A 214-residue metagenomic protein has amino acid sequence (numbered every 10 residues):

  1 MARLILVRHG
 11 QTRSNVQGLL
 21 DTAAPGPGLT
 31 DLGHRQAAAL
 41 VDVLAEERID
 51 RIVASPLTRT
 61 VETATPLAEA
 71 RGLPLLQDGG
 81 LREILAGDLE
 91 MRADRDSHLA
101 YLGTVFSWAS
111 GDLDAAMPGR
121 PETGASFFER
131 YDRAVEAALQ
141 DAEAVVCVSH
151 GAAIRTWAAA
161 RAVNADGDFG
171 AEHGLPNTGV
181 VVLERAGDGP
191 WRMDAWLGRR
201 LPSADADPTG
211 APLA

Functional and structural regions predicted by a protein language model:
M1-I5, R51: Extreme N-terminal starter segment of soluble prokaryotic enzymes
A2, Q77, I84-D96, D141-A144 (+1 more regions): Acidic, low-complexity terminal tails and accessory targeting/binding regions of phosphate-metabolizing enzymes
Q11-E62, P66-L67, R120-Y131: Loop-to-helix element that buttresses phosphate recognition and phosphoryl-transfer chemistry
T12, A153-I154: Short active-site segment of divalent metal-dependent hydrolases/proteases that encodes the spacing between
A39-S107, A214: Phosphate-coordination/substrate-recognition cap region in phosphate-metabolizing enzymes
E46-R48, A138-E143: Glycine-rich phosphate-binding loop signature in dinucleotide/nucleotide-binding domains
S55-L57, G80, Y131, E143 (+2 more regions): Short, well-ordered beta-to-alpha junction loops that form the rim of enzyme active sites and present histidine/acidic
G103-S126: Short glycine/proline- and acidic residue-enriched helix-loop micro-motifs that form flexible lids or anion-recognition
